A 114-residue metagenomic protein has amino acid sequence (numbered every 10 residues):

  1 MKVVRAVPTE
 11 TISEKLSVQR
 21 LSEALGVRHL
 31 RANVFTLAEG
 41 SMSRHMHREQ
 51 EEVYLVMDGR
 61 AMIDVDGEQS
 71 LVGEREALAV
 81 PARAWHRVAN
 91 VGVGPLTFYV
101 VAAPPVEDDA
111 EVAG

Functional and structural regions predicted by a protein language model:
M1-H29, A110-G114: A short, N-terminal "cap"/entry segment at the start of jelly-roll beta-barrel domains of the cupin/DSBH fold
V18, N33-R48: Conserved short histidine dyad/triad with adjacent acidic residue
S22-A24, S43-R48, A89-V91, A110-E111: Short histidine-centered beta-strand/loop micro-motifs that create catalytic or ligand/metal-coordination sites
G26, A82-D108: Ligand-binding loop in jelly-roll beta-barrel domains
S41-S43, M62, L78, A82-V88: Histidine-centered metal-chelating micro-motifs
E49-E51, V56-A61, D66: Glycine- and acidic-residue-biased ligand/ion/polar-headgroup-sensing regions
G67-A82: Short acidic-glycine-tyrosine-enriched beta hairpin
